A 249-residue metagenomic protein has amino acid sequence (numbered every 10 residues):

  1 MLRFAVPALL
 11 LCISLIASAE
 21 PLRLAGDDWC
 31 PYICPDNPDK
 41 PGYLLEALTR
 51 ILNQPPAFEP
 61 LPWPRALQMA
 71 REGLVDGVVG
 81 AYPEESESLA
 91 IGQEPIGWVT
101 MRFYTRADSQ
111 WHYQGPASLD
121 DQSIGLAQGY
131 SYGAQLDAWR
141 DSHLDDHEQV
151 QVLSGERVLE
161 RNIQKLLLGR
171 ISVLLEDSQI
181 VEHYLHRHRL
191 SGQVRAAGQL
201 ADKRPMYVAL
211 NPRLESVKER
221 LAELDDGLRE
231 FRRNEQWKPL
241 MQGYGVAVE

Functional and structural regions predicted by a protein language model:
C12-A17: N-terminal signal peptide c-region/cleavage motif recognized by signal peptidases
E20-L89, G155, F231, G243-Y244: Extracytoplasmic small-molecule ligand-binding "clamshell" domains of the periplasmic binding protein/Venus flytrap
E20-P35, P116-A134: Short loop->beta-strand "edge-of-pocket" segments that line small-molecule binding or catalytic clefts across diverse
G26-D28, V99-M101, R189-D225, A247-E249: Periplasmic-binding protein-like
G42-L52, A117-S123, Y130, L210-G243: Extended ligand-binding regions for polar small-molecule ligands
L45-Q54, E94-P95, Y130-E156, I163 (+2 more regions): Ligand-binding cleft/hinge of the Venus flytrap
T49, E59-L119, G129-Y132, D137 (+1 more regions): Acidic, polar ligand-binding/catalytic clefts
P64-D76, I91, A117-D120, R157-I180 (+1 more regions): Short helices/loops that flank or line small-molecule/ion binding pockets
